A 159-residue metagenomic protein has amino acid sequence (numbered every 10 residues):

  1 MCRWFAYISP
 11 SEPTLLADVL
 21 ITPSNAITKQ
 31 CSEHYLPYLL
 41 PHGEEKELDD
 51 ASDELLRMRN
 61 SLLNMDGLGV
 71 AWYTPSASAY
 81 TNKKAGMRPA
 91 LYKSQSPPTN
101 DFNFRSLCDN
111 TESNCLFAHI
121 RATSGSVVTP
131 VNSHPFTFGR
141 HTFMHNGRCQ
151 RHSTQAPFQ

Functional and structural regions predicted by a protein language model:
M1, N64-G67, T111-S113, T137-G139: Short, well-ordered loop/turn elements at secondary-structure boundaries
M1-S96: Extreme N-terminus nucleophile/cap motif
C2, H141-R151: Conserved beta-strand-loop-short alpha-helix elements that form and flank the Mn2+/Mg2+-coordinating active site
P10, H119-A122, N146: Fold-independent oxyanion-binding glycine-rich loops and adjacent beta-strand/coil segments at enzyme active sites
A51-L55, K93-S106, N110, A118-G139: Short acidic (Asp/Glu) patches
L68-G69, C115-H119: A short, Trp-centered hydrophobic/proline-enriched beta-strand micro-motif
W72-T74, R121-S124, C149: Short, flexible loop/turn elements at secondary-structure junctions
Q150-Q159: Short histidine
